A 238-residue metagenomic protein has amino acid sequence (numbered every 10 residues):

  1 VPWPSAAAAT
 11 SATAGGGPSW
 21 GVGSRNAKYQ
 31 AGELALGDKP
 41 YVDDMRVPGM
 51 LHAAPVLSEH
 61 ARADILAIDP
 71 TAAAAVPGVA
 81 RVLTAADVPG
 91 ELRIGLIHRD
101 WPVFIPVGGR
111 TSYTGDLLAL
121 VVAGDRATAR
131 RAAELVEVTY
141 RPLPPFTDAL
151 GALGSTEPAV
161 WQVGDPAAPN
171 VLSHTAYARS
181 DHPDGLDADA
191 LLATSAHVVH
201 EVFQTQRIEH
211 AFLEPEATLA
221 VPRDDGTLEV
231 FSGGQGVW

Functional and structural regions predicted by a protein language model:
V1-L172, V198-E201: Flexible, low-hydrophobicity surface segments
W3, G32-G37, D181-D184, T205-L213: Short acidic/polar alpha-helix capping motifs at helix-coil junctions
V82, H182-L191: Predominantly extracellular/luminal regions of secreted and cell-surface proteins, especially disulfide-bonded
D165, Y177-L186: Charged, often Cys/His-bearing segments associated with DNA-binding zinc-finger transcription factors
D187-W238: Conserved beta-alpha junction segments in alpha/beta enzyme cores
